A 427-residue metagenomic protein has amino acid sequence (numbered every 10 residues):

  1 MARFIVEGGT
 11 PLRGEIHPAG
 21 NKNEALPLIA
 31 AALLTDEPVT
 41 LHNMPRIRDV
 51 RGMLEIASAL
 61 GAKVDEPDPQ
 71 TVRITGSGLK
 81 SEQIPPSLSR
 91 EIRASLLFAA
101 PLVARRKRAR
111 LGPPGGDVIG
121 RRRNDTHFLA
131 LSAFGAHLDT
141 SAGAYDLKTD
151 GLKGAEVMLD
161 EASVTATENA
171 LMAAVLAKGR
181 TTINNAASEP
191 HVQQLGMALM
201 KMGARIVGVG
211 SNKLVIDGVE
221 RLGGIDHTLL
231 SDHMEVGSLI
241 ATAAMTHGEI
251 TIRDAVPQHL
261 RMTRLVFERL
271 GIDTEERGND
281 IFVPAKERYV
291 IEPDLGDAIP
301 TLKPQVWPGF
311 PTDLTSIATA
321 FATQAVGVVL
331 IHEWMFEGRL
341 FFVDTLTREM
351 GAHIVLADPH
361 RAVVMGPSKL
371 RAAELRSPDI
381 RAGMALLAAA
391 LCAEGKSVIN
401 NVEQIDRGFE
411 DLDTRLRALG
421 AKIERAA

Functional and structural regions predicted by a protein language model:
M1-A427: Short, structured segments at the rim of ligand-binding sites
